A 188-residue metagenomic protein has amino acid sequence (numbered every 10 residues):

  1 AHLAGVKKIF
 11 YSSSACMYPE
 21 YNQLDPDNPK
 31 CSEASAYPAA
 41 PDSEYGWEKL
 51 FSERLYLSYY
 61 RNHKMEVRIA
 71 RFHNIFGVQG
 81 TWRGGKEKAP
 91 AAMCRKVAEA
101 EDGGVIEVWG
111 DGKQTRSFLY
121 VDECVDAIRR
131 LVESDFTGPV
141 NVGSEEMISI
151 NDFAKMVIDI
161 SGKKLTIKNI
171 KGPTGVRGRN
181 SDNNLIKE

Functional and structural regions predicted by a protein language model:
A1-E44, R68: Conserved Rossmann-fold NAD(P)-dependent oxidoreductase catalytic core, especially the SDR/UDP-sugar
L3, E20, A40-H73, A92-D102: Active-site Tyr-X1-5-Lys
K8, F51-S52, Y120-E123: Conserved cofactor-binding/catalytic machinery of classical short-chain dehydrogenase/reductase
I9-Y11, R68-N74, V108, S117 (+1 more regions): Structural signature of the Rossmann-like NAD(P)-dependent dehydrogenase/reductase core
M17-Y18, R68, I75-G77, C124: Conserved sequence/active-site signature of Rossmann-fold short-chain dehydrogenase/reductase
Y21-N22, V78-T81: Short beta-loop-alpha junction of Rossmann-like oxidoreductase domains
C31, Y37, P41-E53, R83-A91 (+2 more regions): Short-chain dehydrogenase/reductase
E99-E188: C-terminal substrate-binding subdomain of Rossmann-fold SDR/epimerase-dehydratase oxidoreductases
